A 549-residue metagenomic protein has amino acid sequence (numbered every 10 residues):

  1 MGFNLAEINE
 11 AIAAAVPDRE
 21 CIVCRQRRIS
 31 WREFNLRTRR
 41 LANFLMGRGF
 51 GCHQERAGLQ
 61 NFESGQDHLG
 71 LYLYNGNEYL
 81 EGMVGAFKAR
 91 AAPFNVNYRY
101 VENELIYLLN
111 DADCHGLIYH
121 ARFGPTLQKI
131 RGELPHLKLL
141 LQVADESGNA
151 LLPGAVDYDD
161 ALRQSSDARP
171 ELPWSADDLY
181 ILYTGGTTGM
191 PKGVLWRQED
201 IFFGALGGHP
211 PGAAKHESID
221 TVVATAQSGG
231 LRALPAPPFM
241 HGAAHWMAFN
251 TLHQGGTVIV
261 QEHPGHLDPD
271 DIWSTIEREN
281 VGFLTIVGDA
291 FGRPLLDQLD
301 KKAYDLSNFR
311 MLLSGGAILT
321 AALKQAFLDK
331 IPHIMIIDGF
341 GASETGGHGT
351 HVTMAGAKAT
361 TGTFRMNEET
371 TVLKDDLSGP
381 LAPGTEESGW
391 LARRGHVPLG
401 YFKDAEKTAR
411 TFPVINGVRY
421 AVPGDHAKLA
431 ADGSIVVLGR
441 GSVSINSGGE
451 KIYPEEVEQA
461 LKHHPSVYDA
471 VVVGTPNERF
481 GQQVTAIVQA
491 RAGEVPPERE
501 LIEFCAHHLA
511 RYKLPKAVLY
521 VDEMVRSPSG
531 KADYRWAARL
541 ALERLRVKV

Functional and structural regions predicted by a protein language model:
R27, F44-Y100, P235, K451: Conserved AMP-binding/adenylate-forming
S30-R32, L179-A213: Conserved AMP-binding A3 loop
Y74, Y119-K129, E146-S147, P237 (+3 more regions): Adenylate-forming
K88-R163, P173: Structural core segment of the AMP-binding/adenylate-forming
I106, L117-Y119, E277, L284 (+8 more regions): AMP-binding/adenylate-forming catalytic core of the ANL superfamily
S165-Y183, G189-M190, L195, V223-A233: Conserved pre-ATP/AMP-binding loop-to-beta segment of ANL
F202-P235, M240-G282, Q298: Conserved AMP-binding/adenylation subdomain of ANL enzymes
E277, G292, R310-G339, S343-I435 (+2 more regions): Conserved AMP-binding/adenylate-forming
